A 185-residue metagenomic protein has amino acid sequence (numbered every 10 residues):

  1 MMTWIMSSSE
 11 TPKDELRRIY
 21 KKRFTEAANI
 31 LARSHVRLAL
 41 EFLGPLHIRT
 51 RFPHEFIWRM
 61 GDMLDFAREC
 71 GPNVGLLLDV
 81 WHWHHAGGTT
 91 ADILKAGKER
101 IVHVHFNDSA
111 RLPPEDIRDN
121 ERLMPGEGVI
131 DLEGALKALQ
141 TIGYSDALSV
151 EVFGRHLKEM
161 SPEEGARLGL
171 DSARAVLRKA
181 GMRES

Functional and structural regions predicted by a protein language model:
M1-G75, H85, E164, R183-E184: Active-site acidic/histidine proton-transfer and metal-coordination neighborhood in alpha/beta enzyme cores
M1-L16, A96-H105, I117-D119, R178: Long, low-complexity, intrinsically disordered polar/charged segments
M6, L43, S109, V152-F153: Flexible loop residues that form catalytic and substrate-binding hotspots at small-molecule/glycan-binding clefts
R23, A27, A135, G169-V176: Alpha-helical packing segments of well-folded alpha/beta enzyme cores
A39-E41, L77-V80, F106, S149: Generic enzyme active-site microenvironment
T50-L64, H82-S145, G154-E163: Gly/Pro-rich active-site loop or hairpin
P72-N73, S145-A147: Short acidic capping loops at alpha-helix termini that bridge into adjacent secondary structure
M160-R183: C-terminal helical cap(s) of enzyme catalytic domains, especially alpha/beta-barrels
